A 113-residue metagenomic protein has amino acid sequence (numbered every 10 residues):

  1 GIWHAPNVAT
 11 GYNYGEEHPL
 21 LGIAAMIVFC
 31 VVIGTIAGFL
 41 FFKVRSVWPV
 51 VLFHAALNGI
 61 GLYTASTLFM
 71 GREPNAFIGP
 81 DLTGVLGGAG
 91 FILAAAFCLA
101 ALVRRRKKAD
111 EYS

Functional and structural regions predicted by a protein language model:
G1-Y112: Transmembrane helix-loop-helix hairpins at the membrane interface of multi-pass integral membrane proteins
